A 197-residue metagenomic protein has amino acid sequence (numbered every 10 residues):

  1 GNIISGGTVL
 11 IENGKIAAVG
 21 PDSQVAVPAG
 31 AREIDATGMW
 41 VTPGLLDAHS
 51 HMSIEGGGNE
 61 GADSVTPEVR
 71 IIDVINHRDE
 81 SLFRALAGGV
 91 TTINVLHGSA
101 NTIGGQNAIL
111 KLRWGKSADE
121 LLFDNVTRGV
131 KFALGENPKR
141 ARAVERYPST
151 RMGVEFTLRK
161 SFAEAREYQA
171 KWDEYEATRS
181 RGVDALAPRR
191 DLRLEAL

Functional and structural regions predicted by a protein language model:
N2-T42: Histidine-rich, glycine-flanked metal-binding segment
I3, H49, T102-I103: Solvent-exposed alpha-helices and their adjacent loops that cap or buttress functional pockets in soluble metabolic
I11, A18, E80, R84 (+2 more regions): Extracytoplasmic/secreted proteins, especially bacterial periplasmic and envelope-associated proteins
N13-K15, P21-S23, S50, H97-S99 (+2 more regions): A mature extracytoplasmic/lumenal domain signature
A26-D73, D79, F83, A87: Replace "His-x-His-based motif
H77-R78, R193: Amphipathic coiled-coil/heptad-repeat helices and related helical stalk/stem segments that mediate oligomerization
L86-L197: Polyanionic/metal-chelating signatures
